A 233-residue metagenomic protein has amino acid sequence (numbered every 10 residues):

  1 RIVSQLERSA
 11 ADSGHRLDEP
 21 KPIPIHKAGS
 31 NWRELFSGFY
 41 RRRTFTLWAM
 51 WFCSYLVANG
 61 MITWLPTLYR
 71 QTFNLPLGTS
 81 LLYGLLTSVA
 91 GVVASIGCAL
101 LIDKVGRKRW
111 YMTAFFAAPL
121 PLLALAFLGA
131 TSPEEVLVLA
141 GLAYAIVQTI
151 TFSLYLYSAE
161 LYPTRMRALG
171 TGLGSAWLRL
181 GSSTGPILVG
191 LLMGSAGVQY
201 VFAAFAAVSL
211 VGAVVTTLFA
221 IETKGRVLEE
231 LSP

Functional and structural regions predicted by a protein language model:
R1-R43, T72, R226-P233: Intracellular cytosolic loops and amphipathic helices of Major Facilitator Superfamily
F36-S95: Extracytoplasmic gate region of multi-pass secondary transporters
Y69-R70, L101-I102, V189-G197: Interfacial helix-cap and linker-helix signal at transmembrane-aqueous boundaries of multi-pass secondary transporters
L77, T164-G174: Loop-to-transmembrane helix entry/capping segments in MFS-fold secondary transporters and related SLC/MFSD carriers
K104-F115: Cytoplasmic membrane-interface "Motif A"-like loop-to-helix N-cap segments of 12-TM Major Facilitator Superfamily
A117-A130: C-terminal ends and interior cores of transmembrane alpha-helices in multi-pass membrane transporters/permeases
M193-A207: A membrane-interface helix-boundary motif in multi-pass transporters
V208-P233: Multi-pass alpha-helical transporter architecture, strongest for 12-TM Major Facilitator/SLC carriers used
